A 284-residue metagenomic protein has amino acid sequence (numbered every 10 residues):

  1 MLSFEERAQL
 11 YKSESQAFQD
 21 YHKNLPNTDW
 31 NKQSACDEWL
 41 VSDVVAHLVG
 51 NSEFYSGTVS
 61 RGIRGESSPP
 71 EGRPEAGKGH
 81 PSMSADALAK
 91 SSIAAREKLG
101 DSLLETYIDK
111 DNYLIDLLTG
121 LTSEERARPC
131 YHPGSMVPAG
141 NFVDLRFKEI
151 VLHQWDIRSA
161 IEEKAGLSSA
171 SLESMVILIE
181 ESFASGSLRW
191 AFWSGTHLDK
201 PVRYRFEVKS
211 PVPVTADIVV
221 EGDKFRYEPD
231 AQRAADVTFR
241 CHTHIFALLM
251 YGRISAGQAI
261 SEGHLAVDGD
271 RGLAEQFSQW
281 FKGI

Functional and structural regions predicted by a protein language model:
M1-E6, Y55-G120: Short, helix-capping/interhelical loops that line the mouth of catalytic, cofactor-, or ligand-binding pockets
M1-Q9, W30-N51, S91-L103, C130-K148 (+1 more regions): Alpha-helical scaffold segments that form or flank carboxylate-/histidine-based iron centers
Q19-L40, R61-G65, G120-M136: Helix-loop segments that flank and shape redox-cofactor active sites
H22, L48, S52-V59, I63 (+4 more regions): A generic secondary-structure signal for well-formed alpha-helical elements
D86-A87, D111, I115-P133, D144-A160: A short mid-domain helix/strand-loop element embedded in enzyme catalytic domains that forms or borders the active-site
S123, A139-T215, Q279-I284: Acidic, aliphatic-rich amphipathic alpha-helical segments
H197-T243: Glycine/small-residue-rich hydrophobic helix-like segments
A231-I284: C-terminal interaction segments
